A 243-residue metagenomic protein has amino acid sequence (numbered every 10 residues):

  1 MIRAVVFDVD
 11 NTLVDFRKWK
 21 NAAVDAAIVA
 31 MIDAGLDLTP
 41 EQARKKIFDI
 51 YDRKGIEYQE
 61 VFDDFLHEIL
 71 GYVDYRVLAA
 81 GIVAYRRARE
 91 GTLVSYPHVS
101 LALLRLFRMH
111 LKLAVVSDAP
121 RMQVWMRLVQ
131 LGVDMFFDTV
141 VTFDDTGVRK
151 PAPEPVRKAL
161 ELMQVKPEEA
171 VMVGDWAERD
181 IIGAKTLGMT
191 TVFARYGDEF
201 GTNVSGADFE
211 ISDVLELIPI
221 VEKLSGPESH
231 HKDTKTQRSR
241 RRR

Functional and structural regions predicted by a protein language model:
M1-V5, K18, S100, L104-H230 (+1 more regions): Asp-based, Mg2+/Mn2+-dependent phosphohydrolase catalytic module
I2-S100: N-terminal helical cap/lid subdomain that shapes the substrate entry/recognition surface in HAD-like hydrolases
